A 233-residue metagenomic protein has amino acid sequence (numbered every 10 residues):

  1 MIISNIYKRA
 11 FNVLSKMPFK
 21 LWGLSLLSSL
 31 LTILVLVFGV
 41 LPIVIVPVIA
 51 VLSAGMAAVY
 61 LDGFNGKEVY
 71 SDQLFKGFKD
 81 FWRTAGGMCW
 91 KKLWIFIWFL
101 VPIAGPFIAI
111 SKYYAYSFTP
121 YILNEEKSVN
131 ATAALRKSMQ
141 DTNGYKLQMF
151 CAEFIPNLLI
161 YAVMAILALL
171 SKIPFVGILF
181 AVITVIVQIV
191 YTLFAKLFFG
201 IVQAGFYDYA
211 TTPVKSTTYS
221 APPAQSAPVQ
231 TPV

Functional and structural regions predicted by a protein language model:
M1-V233: Hydrophobic alpha-helical membrane segments
